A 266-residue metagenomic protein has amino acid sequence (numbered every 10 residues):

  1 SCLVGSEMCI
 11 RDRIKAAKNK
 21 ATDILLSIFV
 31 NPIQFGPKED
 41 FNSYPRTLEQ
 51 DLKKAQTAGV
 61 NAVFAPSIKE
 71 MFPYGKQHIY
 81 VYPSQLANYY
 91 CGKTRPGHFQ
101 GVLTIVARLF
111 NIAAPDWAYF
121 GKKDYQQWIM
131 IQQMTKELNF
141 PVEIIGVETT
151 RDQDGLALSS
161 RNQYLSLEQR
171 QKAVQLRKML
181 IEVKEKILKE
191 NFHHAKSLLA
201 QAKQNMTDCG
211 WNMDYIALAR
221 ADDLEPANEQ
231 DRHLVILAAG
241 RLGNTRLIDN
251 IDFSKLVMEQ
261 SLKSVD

Functional and structural regions predicted by a protein language model:
C2-I10: Short, small-residue-biased leader/transition segments that mark boundaries at the very start of proteins
I14-T22, Q132, K136: Surface-exposed amphipathic alpha-helices with a cationic face
K18-E39: ATP-dependent adenylation/pyrophosphate-handling site
K38-S43, R161-L165: Short glycine-enriched, charge-decorated loop/helix-capping segments at active-site entrances that position
N42-R46, D51-Y119: Divalent-metal (Mg2+/Mn2+/Ca2+)-assisted nucleotide/phosphate chemistry catalytic cores
A55, F120, G155, I216 (+1 more regions): Residue-level signal for inorganic ion chemistry
D124-A219: Glycine-rich, Lys/Arg-enriched anion-binding loops that position phosphate/diphosphate groups for phosphoryl
A200-D266: Phosphate/ribose-recognition catalytic cores of enzymes acting on nucleotide-derived substrates
